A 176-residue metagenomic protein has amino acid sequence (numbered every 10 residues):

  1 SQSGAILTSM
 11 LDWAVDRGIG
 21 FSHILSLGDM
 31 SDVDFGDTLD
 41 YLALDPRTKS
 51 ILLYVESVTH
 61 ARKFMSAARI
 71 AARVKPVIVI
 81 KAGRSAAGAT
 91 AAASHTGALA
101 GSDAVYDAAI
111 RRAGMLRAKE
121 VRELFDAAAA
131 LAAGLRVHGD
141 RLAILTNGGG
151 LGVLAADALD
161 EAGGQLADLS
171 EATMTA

Functional and structural regions predicted by a protein language model:
S1-A176: Catalytic-core regions of core metabolic enzymes, especially those transforming organic acids/acyl-group intermediates
